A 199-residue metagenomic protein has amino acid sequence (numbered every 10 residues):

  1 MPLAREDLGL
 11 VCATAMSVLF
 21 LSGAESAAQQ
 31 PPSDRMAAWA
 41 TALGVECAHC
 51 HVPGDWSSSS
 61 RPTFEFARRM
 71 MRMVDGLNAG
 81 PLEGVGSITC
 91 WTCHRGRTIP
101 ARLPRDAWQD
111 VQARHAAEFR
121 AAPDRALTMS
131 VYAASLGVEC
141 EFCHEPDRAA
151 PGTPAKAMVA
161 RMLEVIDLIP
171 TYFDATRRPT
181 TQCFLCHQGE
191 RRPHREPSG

Functional and structural regions predicted by a protein language model:
M1-A13: Bacterial N-terminal signal peptides that target proteins for export
C12-L21: Hydrophobic alpha-helical targeting segments used for export or membrane insertion
G23-G199: Sequence context surrounding c-type heme c attachment/ligation sites in exported
